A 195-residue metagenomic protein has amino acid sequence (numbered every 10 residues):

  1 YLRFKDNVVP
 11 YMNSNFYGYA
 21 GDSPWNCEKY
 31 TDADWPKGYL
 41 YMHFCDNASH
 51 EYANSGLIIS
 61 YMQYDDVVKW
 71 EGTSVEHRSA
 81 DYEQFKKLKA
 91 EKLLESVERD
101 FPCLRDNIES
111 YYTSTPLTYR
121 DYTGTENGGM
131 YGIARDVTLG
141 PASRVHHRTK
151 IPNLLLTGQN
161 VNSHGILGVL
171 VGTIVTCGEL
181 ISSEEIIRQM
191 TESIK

Functional and structural regions predicted by a protein language model:
Y1-E51: Mid-domain catalytic core of redox enzymes that form a hydrophobic substrate pocket/lid adjacent to a catalytic redox
N7-V8, E51, G56, R78-L117: Flavin-binding catalytic cores
Y17-Y19, S110-T118, S193-K195: A glycine-rich phosphate-binding loop feature that marks nucleotide/adenosyl-phosphate handling sites
Y52-M62, K150-P152: Short coil-to-beta-strand
D65-G72: Short acidic/His/Gly/Ser-rich catalytic and metal-binding motifs that mark active-site loops of diverse hydrolases
R99-S163: A glycine-rich dinucleotide-binding beta-alpha-beta segment and adjacent secondary-structure elements that constitute
Q159-E184: A conserved FAD-binding loop/helix module that cradles the flavin
S182-K195: Active-site-proximal substrate-binding core of FAD-dependent oxidoreductases
